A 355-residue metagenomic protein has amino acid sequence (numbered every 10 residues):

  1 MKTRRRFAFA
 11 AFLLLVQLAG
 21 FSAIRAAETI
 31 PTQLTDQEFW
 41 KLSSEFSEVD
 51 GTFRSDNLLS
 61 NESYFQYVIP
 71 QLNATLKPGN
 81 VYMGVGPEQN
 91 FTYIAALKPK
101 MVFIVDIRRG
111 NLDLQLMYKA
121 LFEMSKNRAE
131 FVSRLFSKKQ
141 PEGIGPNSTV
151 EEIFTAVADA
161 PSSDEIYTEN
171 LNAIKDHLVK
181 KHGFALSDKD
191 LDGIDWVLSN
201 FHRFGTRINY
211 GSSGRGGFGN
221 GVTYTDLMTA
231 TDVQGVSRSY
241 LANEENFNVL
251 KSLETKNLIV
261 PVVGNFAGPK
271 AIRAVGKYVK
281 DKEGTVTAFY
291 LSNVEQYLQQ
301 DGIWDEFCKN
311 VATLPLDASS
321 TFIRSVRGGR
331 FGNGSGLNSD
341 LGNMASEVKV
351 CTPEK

Functional and structural regions predicted by a protein language model:
M1-F12: Bacterial N-terminal signal peptides that target proteins for export
A10-G20: Bacterial N-terminal signal peptides
S22-E28: Boundary at the C-terminal end of the N-terminal hydrophobic targeting segment
P31-T75, N80-V81: Mature N-terminal segment immediately following signal peptide/propeptide cleavage in secreted/periplasmic
L76-E88, V102-F103: Conserved class I S-adenosyl-L-methionine
E88-L97: Conserved SAM-binding loop of SAM-dependent methyltransferases across substrates and taxa, primarily the Class I
F103-V260, E354: Class I S-adenosyl-L-methionine-dependent methyltransferase module
R203-K355: Alpha-helical subdomain
